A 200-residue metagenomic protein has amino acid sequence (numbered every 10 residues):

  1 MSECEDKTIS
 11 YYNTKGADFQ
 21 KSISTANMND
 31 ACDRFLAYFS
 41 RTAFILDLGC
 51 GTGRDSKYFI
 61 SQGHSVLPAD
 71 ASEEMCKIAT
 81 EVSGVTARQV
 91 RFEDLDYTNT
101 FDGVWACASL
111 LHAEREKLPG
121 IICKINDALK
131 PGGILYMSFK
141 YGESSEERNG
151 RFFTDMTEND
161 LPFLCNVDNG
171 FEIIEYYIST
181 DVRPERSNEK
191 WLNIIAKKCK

Functional and structural regions predicted by a protein language model:
M1-S40: Conserved class I S-adenosyl-L-methionine
L46, T52-D94: Class I SAM-dependent methyltransferase SAM/SAH-binding core
E93-V104: A short acidic, Gly/Pro-enriched loop at the edge of an enzyme's catalytic core that lines a small-molecule cofactor
P119-P131: A short glycine-rich, Lys/Arg-flanked "PGG" loop and its adjoining helix->strand segment in the class I
G132-F139: Conserved beta-strand signature within the Rossmann-like core of class I S-adenosyl-L-methionine
M137, S145-D160, R183-E185: Acceptor-substrate binding/catalytic loop of class I
F171-D181: Conserved S-adenosyl-L-methionine
V182-K200: Core SAM-dependent methyltransferase catalytic element
